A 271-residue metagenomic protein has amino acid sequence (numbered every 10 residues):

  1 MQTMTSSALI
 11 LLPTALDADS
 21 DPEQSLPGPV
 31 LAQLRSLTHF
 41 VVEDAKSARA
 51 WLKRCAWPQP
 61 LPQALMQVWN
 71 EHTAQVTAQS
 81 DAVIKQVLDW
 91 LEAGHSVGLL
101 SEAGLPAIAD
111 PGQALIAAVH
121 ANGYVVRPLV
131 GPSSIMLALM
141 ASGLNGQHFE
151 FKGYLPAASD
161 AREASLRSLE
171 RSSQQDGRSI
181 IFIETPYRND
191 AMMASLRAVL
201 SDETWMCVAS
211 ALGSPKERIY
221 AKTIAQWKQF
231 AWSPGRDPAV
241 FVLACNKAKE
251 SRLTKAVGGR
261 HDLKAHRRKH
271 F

Functional and structural regions predicted by a protein language model:
M1-E71, R267, F271: Glycine-rich, flexible N-terminal cofactor/catalytic loop recognition
Q2-T3, A8-I10, L65-Q67, E92-S96 (+1 more regions): A contiguous loop/helix-start segment that scaffolds small-molecule binding in enzyme catalytic cores
I10, D110-S172: Class I SAM-dependent methyltransferase SAM-binding "motif I" and its flanking Rossmann-like core
L26-L31, A56-W57, L115-I116, S195-S201 (+1 more regions): Short, solvent-exposed amphipathic alpha-helical segments in soluble enzyme and RNA/protein-processing domains
L34-F40, G123-R127, S179-I180: Short active-site oxyanion
V42-E43, G98-P106, S179-E184: Acidic beta-strand-to-loop metal/phosphate-binding motif
K46-A48, G104-L105, S134, R188: Alpha-helix capping/helix-boundary segments
N70-V126: Glycine/small-residue-rich loop that forms an oxyanion/phosphate-binding "nest" at active or ligand-binding sites
